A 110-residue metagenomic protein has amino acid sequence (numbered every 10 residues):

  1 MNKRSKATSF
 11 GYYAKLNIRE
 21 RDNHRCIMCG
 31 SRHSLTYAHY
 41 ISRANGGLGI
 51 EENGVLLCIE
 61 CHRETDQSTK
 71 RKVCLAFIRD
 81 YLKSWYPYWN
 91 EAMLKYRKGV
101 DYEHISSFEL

Functional and structural regions predicted by a protein language model:
M1-R4, R32-S34: Short linear motifs at secondary-structure transitions and domain/linker junctions
N2-K6, A44-V55, R63-L110: Polybasic, low-complexity binding patches
S9-T36, C58-E60: Short cysteine-rich loop/turn motifs with clustered Cys
S34-A44: Short recognition patches in nucleic-acid-associated and regulatory proteins
